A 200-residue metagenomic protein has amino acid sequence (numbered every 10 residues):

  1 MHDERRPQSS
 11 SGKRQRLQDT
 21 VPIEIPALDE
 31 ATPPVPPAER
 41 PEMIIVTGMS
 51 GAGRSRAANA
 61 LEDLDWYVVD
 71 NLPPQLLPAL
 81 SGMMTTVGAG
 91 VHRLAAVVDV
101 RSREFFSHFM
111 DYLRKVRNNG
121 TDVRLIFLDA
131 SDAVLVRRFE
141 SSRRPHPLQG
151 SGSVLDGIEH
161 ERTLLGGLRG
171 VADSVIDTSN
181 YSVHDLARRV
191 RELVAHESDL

Functional and structural regions predicted by a protein language model:
H2-T32, D156-L200: C-terminal accessory "lid"/substrate-recognition subdomains
V46: Hydrophobic anchor at the beta1->P-loop junction of P-loop NTPases
S50: The conserved Walker
G53: Conserved glycine(s) of the Walker
A57-A58: Post-Walker A alpha-helix
D63-K115: Conserved nucleotide-sensing/catalytic segment adjacent to the nucleotide-binding pocket in NTP-handling enzymes
L64, G90-R93, N119-R124, G170-D173 (+1 more regions): Short glycine-/polar-rich loops that comprise or flank the Walker A/P-loop and associated switch/sensor motifs
G120-G166, S174, S179: A glycine- and Lys/Arg-enriched "phosphate-lid" helix/loop adjacent to the NTP-binding pocket of small-molecule kinases
